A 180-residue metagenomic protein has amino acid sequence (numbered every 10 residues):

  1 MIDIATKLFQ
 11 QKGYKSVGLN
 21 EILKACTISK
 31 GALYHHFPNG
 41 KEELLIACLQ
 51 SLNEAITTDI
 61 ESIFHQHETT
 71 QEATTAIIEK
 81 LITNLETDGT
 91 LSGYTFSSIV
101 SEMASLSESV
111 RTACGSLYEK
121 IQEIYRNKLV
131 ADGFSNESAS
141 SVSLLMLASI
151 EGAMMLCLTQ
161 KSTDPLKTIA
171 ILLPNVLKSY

Functional and structural regions predicted by a protein language model:
M1-A5, I22, C48-L52, I56 (+1 more regions): Generic hydrophobic, amphipathic alpha-helix propensity
M1-F9, L81, I150: Short hydrophobic clusters on alpha-helical segments that form packing/core surfaces in small helical domains
I4-E43, A47: Helix-turn-helix
T57, S105-D132, S141-L144, I171: Amphipathic alpha-helical packing segments from all-alpha helical-bundle domains
E61-D88, S143-M146: Hydrophobic alpha-helical connector segments
E72-A76, T87-S109: Amphipathic alpha-helical segments used for helix-helix packing
E72-T75, T112-A113, A131-L147, L156 (+1 more regions): All-alpha amphipathic helical-bundle segments outside canonical DNA-binding/catalytic cores that form hydrophobic
N84-T87, S105, N127, L147-D164 (+1 more regions): Amphipathic C-terminal alpha-helical segment
